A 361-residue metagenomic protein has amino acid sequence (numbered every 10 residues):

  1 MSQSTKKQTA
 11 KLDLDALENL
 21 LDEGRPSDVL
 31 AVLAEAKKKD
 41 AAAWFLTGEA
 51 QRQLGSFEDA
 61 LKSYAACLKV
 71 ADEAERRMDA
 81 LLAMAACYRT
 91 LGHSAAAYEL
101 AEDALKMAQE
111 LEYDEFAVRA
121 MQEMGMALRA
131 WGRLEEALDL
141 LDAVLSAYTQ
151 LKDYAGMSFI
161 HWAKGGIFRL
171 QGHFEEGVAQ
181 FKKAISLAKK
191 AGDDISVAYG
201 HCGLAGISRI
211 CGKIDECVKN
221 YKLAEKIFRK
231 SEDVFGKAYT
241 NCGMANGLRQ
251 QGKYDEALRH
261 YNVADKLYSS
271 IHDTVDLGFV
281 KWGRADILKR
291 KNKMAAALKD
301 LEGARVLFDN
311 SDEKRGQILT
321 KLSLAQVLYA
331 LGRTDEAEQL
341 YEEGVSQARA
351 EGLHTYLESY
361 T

Functional and structural regions predicted by a protein language model:
M1-N19, E313-T361: C-terminal non-catalytic interaction modules
A10-V32, L46-G55, T90, A130: Alpha-helical segment of the N-proximal tetratricopeptide repeat
K37-K38, L68-K69, L105-Q109, L145-K152 (+5 more regions): Amphipathic alpha-helical segments of tetratricopeptide repeats
W44-Q51, S63, R77-Y88, L100 (+19 more regions): TPR/Sel1-like alpha-solenoid repeat signature
